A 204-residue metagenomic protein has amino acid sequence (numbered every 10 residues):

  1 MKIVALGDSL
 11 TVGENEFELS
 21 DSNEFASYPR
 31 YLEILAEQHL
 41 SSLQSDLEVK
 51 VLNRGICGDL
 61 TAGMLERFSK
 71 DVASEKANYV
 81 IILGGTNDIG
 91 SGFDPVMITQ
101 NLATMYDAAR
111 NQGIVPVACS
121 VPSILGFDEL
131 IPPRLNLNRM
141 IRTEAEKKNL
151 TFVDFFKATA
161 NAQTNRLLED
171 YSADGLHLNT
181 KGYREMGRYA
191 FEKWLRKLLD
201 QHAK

Functional and structural regions predicted by a protein language model:
M1-R54, S69-K76: Serine-esterase "nucleophile elbow" of acetyl-processing enzymes
I3-A5, T11, V51-G55, Y79-L83 (+2 more regions): Structural recognition of the beta-strand scaffold that forms the well-ordered cores of secreted hydrolase catalytic
V4, E48-E75, D88-P116: Internal alpha/beta domain cores that form substrate/cofactor-binding pockets in large enzymes and binding proteins
S9-V12, I56-T61, T86-G90, P122-G126 (+1 more regions): Solvent-exposed loop/turn segments at secondary-structure junctions within structured extracellular/periplasmic domains
E16-D21, G92-V96, D128-P132: Short, solvent-exposed loop/turn segments at secondary-structure boundaries
Y31-H39, D71, T104, A108 (+5 more regions): Alpha-helical structural signal in soluble globular domains
L83-T86, M105-R139, A162-Q163: Active-site segments of SGNH/GDSL-like serine hydrolases that catalyze O-acetyl group transfer/hydrolysis on lipids
L125-K204: Catalytic His-Asp segment of secreted/periplasmic serine-dependent ester chemistry enzymes
